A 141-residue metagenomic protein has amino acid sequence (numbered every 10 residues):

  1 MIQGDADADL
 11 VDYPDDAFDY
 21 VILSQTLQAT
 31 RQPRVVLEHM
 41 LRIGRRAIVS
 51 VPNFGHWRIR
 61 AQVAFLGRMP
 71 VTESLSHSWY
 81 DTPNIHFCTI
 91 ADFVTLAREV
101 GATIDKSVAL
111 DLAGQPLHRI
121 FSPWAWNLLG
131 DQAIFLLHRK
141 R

Functional and structural regions predicted by a protein language model:
M1, V21, R46-I48: Short, well-ordered beta-strand core segments
M1-Y13: Conserved SAM-binding strand-loop segment of SAM-dependent methyltransferases
D7, T30-R34, I90: Structural motif corresponding to alpha-helix initiation and N-cap regions
A8, A17-Y20: Structured catalytic core of nucleotide-sugar glycosyltransferases
A8, Q28, H56: Active-site micro-motifs of SAM-dependent methyltransferase domains
D16-A17, I43: Alpha-helix C-terminal capping/helix-to-coil transition sites in glycosyltransferase folds
D19-Q32, V51: A short SAM/SAH-binding and catalytic strip from SAM-dependent methyltransferases
V35-H39, R46-R141: S-adenosyl-L-methionine-dependent methyltransferase catalytic module, highlighting the catalytic core
